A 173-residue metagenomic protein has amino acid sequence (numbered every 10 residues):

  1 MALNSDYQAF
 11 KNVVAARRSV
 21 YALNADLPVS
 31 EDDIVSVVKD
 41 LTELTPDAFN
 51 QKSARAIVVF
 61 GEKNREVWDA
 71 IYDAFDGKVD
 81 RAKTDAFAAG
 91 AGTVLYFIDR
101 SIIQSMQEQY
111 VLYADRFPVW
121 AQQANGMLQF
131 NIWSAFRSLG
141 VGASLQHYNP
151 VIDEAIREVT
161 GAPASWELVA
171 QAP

Functional and structural regions predicted by a protein language model:
M1-T93: N-terminal amphipathic, basic helical "cap/leader" segment at the start of enzyme domains
T42, Y110-E158: Small-aliphatic-rich amphipathic alpha-helix that forms the alpha element of a beta-alpha
Q51-A54, S138, G142, V169: Short secondary-structure junction motifs
G61, A155-I156, A162: Short Asp/Glu-rich motifs
G61, F97-S101: Beta-hairpin (beta-strand-turn-beta-strand) motif
T84-F87, V159-P173: A glycine-rich helix N-cap at a beta->alpha junction
G92-F97, A172: Active-site-flanking beta-strand signature of metal-NTP-handling nucleotidyl enzymes and homologous cyclase-like
I102-Q107: Short acidic/His/Gly/Ser-rich catalytic and metal-binding motifs that mark active-site loops of diverse hydrolases
